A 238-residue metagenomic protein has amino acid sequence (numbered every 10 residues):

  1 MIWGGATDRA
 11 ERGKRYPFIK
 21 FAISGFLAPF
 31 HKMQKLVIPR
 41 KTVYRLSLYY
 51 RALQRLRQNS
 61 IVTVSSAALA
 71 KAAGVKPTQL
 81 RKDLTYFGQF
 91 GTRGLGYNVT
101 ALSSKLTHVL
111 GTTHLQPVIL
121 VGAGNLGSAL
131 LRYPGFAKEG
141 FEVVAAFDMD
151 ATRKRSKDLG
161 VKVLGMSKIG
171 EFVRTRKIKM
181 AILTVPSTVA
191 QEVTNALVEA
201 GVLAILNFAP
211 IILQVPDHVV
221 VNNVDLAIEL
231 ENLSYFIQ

Functional and structural regions predicted by a protein language model:
Y16-V62: Extreme N-terminal segment that seeds HTH/winged-HTH DNA-binding domains in transcriptional regulators
R55-R57, S156, G160-Q238: Phosphate-bearing ligand-interacting subdomains that bind or position ATP/ADP/UDP/GDP/NAD(P) or nucleotide-linked
T63, A67, A72-L115: HTH-adjacent hinge/linker in prokaryotic transcriptional regulators
A123: Glycine-rich Rossmann-fold phosphate-binding loop(s) that bind the pyrophosphate of adenine dinucleotide cofactors
L126: Hydrophobic/small residue at the entry helix of a nucleotide-binding pocket
E139-L159: NAD(P)-binding Rossmann-fold cofactor-contacting core
